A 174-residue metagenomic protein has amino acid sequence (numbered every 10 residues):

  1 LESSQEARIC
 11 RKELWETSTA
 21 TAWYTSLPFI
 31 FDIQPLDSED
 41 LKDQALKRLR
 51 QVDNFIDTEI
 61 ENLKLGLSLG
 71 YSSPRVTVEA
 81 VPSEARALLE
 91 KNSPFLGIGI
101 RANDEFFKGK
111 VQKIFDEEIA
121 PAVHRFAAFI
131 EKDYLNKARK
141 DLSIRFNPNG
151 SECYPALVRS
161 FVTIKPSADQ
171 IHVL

Functional and structural regions predicted by a protein language model:
L1-L174: N-terminal maturation segment of proteins
